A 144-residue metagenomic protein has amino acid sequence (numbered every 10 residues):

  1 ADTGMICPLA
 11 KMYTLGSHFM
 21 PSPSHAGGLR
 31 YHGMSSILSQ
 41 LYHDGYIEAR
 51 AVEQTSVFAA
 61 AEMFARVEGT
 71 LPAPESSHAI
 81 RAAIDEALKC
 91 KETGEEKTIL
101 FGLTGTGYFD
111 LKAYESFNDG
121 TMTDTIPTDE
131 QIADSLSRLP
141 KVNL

Functional and structural regions predicted by a protein language model:
A1-T70, S116-L144: Active-site/ligand-binding loops adjacent to catalytic centers
L29, G33, S56, H78 (+1 more regions): Glycine-rich beta-alpha junction loops
V52, A73-E75, G102-T104: Generic beta-strand/beta-sheet core signal
L71-A83: Substrate-binding/catalytic subdomain of NAD(P)-dependent oxidoreductase enzymes
A82-N143: Catalytic phosphate/nucleotide-handling subdomain of diverse soluble enzymes
